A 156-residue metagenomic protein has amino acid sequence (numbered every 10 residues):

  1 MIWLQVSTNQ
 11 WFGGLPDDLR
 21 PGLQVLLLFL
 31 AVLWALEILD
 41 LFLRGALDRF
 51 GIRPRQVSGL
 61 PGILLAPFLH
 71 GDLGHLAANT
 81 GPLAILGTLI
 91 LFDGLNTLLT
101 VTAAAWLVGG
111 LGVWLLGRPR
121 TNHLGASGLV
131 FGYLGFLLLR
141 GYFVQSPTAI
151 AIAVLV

Functional and structural regions predicted by a protein language model:
I2-V156: A detector for small-residue-rich transmembrane helices and their helix-helix packing motifs
